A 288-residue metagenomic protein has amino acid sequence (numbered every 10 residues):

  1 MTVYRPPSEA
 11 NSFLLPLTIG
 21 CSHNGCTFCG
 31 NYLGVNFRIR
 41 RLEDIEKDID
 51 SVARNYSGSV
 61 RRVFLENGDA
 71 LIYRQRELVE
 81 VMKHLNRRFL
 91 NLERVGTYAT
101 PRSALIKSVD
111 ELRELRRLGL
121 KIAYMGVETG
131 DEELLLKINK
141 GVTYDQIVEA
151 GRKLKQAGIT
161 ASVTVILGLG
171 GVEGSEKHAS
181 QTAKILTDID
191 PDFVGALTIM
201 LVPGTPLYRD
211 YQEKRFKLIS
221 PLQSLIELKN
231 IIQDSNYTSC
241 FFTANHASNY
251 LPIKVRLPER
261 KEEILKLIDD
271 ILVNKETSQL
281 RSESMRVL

Functional and structural regions predicted by a protein language model:
T2-E9, K184-L288: Auxiliary Fe-S-binding modules of radical SAM enzymes
Y4-D44: Canonical Radical SAM [4Fe-4S] cluster-binding loop centered on the CxxxCxxC motif and its immediate flanking residues
F13-L15, V63, E93-A99, A123-M125 (+3 more regions): Hydrophobic faces of well-ordered beta-strands that scaffold small-molecule active sites in alpha/beta enzyme cores
C21, C29, I45, L65 (+6 more regions): Conserved, mostly hydrophobic/aromatic
I45, L78, S108, I147 (+3 more regions): Aromatic/hydrophobic pocket-lining residues that form the small-molecule binding cavity in soluble enzyme cores
A53-A157, N236-Y237: Conserved SAM/AdoMet-binding glycine-rich loop
R102, G130-L134, L154-H178, L197-P203 (+1 more regions): Conserved strand-turn element in the central/C-terminal portion of the radical SAM core barrel that lines
D110-L112, G170-D188: Catalytic cores of alpha/beta
